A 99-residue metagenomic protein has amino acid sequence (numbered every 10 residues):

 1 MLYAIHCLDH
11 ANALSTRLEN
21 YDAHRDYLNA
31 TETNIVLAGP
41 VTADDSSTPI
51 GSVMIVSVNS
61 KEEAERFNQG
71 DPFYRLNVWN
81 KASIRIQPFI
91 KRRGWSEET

Functional and structural regions predicted by a protein language model:
M1-T99: Conserved, structured core segments of small domains
